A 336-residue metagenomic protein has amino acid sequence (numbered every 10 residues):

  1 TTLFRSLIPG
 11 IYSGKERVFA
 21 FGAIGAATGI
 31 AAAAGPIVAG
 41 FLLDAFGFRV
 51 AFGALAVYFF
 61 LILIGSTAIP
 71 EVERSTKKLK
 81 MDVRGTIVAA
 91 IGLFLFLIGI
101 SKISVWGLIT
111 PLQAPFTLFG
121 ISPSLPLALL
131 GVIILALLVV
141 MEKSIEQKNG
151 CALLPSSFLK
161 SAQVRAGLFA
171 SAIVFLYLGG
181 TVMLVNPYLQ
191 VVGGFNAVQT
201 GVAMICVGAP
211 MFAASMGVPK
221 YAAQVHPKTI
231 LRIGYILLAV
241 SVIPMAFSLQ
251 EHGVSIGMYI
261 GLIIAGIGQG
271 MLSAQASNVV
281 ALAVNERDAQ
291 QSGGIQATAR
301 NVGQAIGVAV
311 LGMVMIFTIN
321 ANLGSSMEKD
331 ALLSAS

Functional and structural regions predicted by a protein language model:
T1-A89: Helix-loop-helix hairpins in multi-pass membrane proteins, especially solute transporters
L7-I8, L42, I69, G99 (+5 more regions): Hydrophobic alpha-helical interface/terminus motif in multipass membrane transporters
A26, I30-F46, F94, I98 (+1 more regions): A gly/Pro-rich, aromatic-decorated transmembrane alpha-helix motif that marks the paired, flexible gating helices
D44-A54, S104-P123, F317-S336: A membrane-interface helix-boundary motif in multi-pass transporters
A54, T86, I121-L127, Q147-N322: 12-transmembrane solute porter fold
A56-R74, G92-V105, L130-E146: C-terminal membrane-cytosol helix-exit motif in multi-pass small-molecule transporters
I62, G85-I100, I233-S241: Hydrophobic membrane-spanning alpha-helices of multi-pass integral membrane proteins
E71-R84, T110, K143-L153: Flexible cytoplasmic inter-helical loops of multi-pass small-molecule transporters
